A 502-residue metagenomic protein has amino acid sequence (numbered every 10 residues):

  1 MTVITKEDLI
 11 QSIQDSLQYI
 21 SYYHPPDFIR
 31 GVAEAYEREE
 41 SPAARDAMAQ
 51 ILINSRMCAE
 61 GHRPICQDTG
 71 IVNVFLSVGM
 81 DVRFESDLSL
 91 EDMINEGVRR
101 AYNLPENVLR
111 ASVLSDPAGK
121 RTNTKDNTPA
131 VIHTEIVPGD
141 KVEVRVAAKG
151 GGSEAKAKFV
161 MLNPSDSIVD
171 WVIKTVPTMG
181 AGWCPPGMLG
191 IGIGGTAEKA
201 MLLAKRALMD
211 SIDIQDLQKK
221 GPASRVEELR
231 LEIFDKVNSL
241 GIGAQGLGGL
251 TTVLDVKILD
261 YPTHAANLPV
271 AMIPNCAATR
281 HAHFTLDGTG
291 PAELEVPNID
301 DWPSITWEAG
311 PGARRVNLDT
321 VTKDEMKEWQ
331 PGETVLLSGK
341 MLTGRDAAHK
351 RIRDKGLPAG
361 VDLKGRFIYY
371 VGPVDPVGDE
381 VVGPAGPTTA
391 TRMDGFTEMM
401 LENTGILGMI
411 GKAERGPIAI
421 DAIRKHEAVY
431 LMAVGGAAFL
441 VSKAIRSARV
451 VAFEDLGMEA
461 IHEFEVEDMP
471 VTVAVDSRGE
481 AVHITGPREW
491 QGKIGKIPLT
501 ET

Functional and structural regions predicted by a protein language model:
M1-I191, T196-A309, E402: Non-transmembrane, aqueous-exposed alpha-helical and coiled segments at domain scale
L208, I212-G241, Q245-G248, T343-M469: Feature captures the catalytic cores and cofactor-binding loops of soluble hydro-lyases/lyases that act on carboxylate
G248-V256, T263-H264, A277, K443-T502: C-terminal binding/interaction regions
I299-G312, E328, P498-T502: Iron-sulfur (Fe-S) cluster-binding modules
P311-V321: Short, structured beta-strand/loop micro-motifs enriched in basic residues and often containing a Trp
D324-K327, V361: Residue "hotspots" at secondary-structure boundaries inside conserved domains
M326-W329, V335: Short, well-ordered loop/turn sites that connect or cap secondary structure elements
T334, K340-G344, S477: Short, charged beta-turn/beta-strand-edge "cap" motif at the junction between a beta-strand and an adjacent loop
